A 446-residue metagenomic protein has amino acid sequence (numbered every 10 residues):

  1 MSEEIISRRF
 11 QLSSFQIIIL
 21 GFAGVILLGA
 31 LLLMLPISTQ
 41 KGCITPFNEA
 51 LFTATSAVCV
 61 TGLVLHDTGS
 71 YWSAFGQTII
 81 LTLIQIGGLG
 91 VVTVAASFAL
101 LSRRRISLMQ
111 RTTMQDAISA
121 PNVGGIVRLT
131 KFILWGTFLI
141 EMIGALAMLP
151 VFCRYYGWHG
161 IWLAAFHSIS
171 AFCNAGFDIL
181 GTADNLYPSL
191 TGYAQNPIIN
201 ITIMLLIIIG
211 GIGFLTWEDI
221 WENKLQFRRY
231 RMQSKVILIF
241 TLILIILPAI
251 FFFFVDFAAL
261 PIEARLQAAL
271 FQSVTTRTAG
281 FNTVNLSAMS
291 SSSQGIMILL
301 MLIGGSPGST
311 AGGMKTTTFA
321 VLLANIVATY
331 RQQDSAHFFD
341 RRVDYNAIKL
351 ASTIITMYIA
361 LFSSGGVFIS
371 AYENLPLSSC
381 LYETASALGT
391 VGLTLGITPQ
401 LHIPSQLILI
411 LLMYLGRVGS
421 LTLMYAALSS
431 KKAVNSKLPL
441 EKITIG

Functional and structural regions predicted by a protein language model:
M1-G446: Membrane-proximal intracellular helices of multi-pass ion channels
